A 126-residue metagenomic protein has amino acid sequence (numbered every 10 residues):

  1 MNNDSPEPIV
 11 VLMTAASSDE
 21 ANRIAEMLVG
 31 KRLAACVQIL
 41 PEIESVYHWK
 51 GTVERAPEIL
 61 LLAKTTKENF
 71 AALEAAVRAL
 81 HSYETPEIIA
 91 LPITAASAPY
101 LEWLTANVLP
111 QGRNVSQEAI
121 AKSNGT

Functional and structural regions predicted by a protein language model:
M1-T126: Positively charged, small/polar-rich N-terminal and surface patches that mediate targeting and assembly and bind
